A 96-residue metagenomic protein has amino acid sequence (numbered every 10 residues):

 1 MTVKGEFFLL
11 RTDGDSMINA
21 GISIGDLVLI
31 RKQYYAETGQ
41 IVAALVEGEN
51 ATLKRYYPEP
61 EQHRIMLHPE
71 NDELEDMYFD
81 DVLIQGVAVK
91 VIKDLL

Functional and structural regions predicted by a protein language model:
T2-L96: Acidic/glycine-rich C-terminal interaction modules and beta/coil loop segments that lie outside canonical DNA-binding
